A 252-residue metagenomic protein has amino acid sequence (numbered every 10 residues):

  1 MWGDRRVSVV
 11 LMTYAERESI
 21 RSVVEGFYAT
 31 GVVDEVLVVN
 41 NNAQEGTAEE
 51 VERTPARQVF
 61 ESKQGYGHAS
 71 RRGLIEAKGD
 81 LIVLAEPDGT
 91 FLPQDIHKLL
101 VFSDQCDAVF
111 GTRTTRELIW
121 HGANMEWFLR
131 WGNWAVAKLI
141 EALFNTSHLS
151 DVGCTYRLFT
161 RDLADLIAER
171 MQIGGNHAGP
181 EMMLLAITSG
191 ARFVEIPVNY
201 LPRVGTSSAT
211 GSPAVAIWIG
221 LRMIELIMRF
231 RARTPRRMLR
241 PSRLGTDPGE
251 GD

Functional and structural regions predicted by a protein language model:
M1-D4, E18, T146, R170-D252: Hydrophobic helical membrane-anchoring modules
R6-S8, E35, E181: Cell-envelope/extracellular polymer assembly enzymes that use nucleotide-activated donors
Y14-A29: Short, well-formed alpha-helical segments that are part of the catalytic scaffolds of diverse glycosyltransferases
E16-S19, A43, Y66: Donor nucleotide-sugar binding loop of glycosyltransferases
N40-A48: A conserved acidic beta->alpha catalytic loop
G46, A85-F102: Acidic donor-binding/catalytic loop of UDP-sugar-dependent glycosyltransferases, especially processive GT2
S62-Q64, H68-E76, Q94-Q172, R203-P213 (+2 more regions): Acceptor/aglycone-binding surface of glycosyltransferases and processive sugar-polymer synthases
I82: Short aromatic/hydrophobic "clamp" motif used to bind/position activated sugar donors
